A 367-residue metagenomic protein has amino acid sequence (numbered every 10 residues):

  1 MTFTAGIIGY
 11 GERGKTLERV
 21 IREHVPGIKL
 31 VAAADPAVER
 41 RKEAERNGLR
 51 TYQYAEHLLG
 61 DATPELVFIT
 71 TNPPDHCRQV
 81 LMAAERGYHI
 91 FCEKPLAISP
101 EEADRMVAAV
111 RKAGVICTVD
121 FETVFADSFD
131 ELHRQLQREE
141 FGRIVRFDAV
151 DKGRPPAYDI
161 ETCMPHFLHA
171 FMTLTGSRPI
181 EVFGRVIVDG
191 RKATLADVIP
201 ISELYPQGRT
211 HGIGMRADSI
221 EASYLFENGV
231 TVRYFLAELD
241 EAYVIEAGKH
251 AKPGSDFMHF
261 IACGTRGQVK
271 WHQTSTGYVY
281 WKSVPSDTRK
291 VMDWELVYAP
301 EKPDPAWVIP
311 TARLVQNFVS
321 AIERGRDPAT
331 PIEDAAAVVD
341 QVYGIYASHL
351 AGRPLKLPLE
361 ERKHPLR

Functional and structural regions predicted by a protein language model:
M1, L66-I69, D104, I116 (+2 more regions): C-terminal helix-rich "cap/oligomerization" subdomain common to oxidoreductases
M1-N47: N-terminal Rossmann-like dinucleotide-binding module
T2-T4, R146, Q268: Residues that mark the start of a beta-strand
L17, P36, L49-A109: Beta-loop-alpha module in the N-terminal Rossmann-like domain of NAD(P)-dependent dehydrogenases, especially those
A32, E65-L66, R146: Short, Asp-centered acidic motifs that coordinate Mg2+ and/or phosphate in catalytic or ligand-binding sites
N47, R86, K112-A113, A351: Helix C-cap/helix->beta junction micro-motif
P74, F91, A97-D159, P165-L168: A contiguous active-site-proximal alpha/beta segment in oxidoreductase catalytic domains
H166-Y278, A312-R324, G344-I345, P358-R367: Contiguous beta-strand/loop segments that form the cofactor/metal-binding neighborhood of enzyme cores
